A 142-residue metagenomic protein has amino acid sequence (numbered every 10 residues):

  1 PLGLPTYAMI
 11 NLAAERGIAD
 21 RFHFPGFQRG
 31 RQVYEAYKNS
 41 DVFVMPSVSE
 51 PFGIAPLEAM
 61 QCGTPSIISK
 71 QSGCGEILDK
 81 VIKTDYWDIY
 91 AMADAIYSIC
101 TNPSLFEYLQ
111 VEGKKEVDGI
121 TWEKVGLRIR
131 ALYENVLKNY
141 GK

Functional and structural regions predicted by a protein language model:
Y7-Q28: Nucleotide-activated donor-binding/catalytic signature segment of Leloir-type glycosyltransferases, i.e., the conserved
F27-Q28, E35-S40: Short alpha-helical donor nucleotide-sugar binding micro-motif in glycosyltransferases
V48: Aromatic "clamp/platform" in nucleotide-sugar-dependent glycosyltransferases that forms part of the donor/acceptor
G53-P56: Short glycine/serine-rich donor-binding loops of glycosyltransferases
P65-I68: Short hydrophobic beta-strand element within catalytic cores of glycosyltransferases and related nucleotide-activated
V81-Y90, S98-P103: Conserved acidic donor-binding segment of nucleotide-sugar-dependent glycosyltransferases
S104-K138: A charged, aromatic-enriched C-terminal amphipathic alpha-helix characteristic of glycosyltransferases across folds
